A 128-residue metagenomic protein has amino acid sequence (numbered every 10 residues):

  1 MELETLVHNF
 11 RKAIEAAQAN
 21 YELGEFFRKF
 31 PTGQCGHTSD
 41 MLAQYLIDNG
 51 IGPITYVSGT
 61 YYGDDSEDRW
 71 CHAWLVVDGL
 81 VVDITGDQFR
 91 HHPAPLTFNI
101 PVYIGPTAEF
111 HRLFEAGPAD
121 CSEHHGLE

Functional and structural regions predicted by a protein language model:
M1-E128: A structural boundary/capping signal
